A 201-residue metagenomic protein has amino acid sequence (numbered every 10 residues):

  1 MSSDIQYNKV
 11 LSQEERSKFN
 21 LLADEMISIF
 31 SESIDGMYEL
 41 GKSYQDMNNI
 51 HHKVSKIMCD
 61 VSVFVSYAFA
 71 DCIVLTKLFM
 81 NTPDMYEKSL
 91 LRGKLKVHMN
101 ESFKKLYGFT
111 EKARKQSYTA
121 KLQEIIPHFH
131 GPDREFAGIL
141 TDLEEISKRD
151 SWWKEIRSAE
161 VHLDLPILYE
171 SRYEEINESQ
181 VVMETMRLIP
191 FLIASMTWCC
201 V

Functional and structural regions predicted by a protein language model:
M1-R149, R172-V201: Amphipathic alpha-helical interface segments
S151-L163: Long, charged low-complexity segments
D164-S171: Catalytic core of Fe(II)/2-oxoglutarate
